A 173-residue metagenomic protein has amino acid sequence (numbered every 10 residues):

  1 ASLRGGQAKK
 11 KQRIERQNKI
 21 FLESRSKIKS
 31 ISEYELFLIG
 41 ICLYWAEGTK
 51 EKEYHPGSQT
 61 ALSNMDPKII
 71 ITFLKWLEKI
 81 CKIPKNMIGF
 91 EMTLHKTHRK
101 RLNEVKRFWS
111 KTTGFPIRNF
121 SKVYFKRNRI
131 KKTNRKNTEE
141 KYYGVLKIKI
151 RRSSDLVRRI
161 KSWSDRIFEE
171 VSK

Functional and structural regions predicted by a protein language model:
A1-K173: Domain-length accessory/inserted modules outside core catalytic folds
